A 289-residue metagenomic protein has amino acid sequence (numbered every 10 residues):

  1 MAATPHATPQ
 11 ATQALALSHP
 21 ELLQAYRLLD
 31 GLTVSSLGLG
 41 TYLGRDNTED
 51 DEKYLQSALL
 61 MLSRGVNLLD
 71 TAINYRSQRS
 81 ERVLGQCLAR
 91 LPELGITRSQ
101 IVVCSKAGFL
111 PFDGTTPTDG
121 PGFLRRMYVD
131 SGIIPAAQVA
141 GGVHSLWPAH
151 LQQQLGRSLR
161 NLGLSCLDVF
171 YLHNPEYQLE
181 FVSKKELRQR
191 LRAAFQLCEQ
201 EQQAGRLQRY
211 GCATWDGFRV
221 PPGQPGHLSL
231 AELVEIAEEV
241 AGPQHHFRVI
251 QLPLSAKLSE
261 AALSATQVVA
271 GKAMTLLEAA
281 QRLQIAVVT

Functional and structural regions predicted by a protein language model:
M1-M127, A149-Q152, S165, Q189-Q203 (+2 more regions): N-terminal binding-site loop/beta-alpha segment at the start of enzyme catalytic domains that lines or forms
P5-A25, K53, A58, S77 (+2 more regions): Beta/alpha (TIM)-barrel catalytic core signal, keyed to glycine-rich beta->alpha loops juxtaposed to Asp/Glu that bind
L37, L69, L167-F170, Y210 (+1 more regions): Hydrophobic residues within beta-strands of alpha/beta enzymes
R45, V139-P148, K184-K185: The substrate-binding groove and active-site-proximal loops of carbohydrate-active enzymes, especially glycoside
V66, L164-L167, L207, F247: A structural motif
D113-G142, Y177-E180: Short acidic, low-complexity segments enriched in Ser/Thr/Gly/Pro
I133-Q138, S145, L159, Y171 (+2 more regions): Catalytic cores of glycan-processing enzymes that make or break glycosidic bonds
H150-F170, E238-A241: CE4/NodB-like, metal-dependent polysaccharide N-deacetylase domain that modifies extracellular/periplasmic N-acetylated
